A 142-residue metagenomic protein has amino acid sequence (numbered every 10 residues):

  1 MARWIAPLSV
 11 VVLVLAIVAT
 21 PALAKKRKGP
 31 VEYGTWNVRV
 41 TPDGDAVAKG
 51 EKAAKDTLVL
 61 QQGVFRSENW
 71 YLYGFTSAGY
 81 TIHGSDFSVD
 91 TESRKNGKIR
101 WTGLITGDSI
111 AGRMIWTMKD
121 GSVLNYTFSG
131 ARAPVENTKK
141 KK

Functional and structural regions predicted by a protein language model:
M1-S9: Bacterial N-terminal signal peptides that target proteins for export
R3, L15-V18: A detector of low-complexity, intrinsically disordered, Ser/Thr/Gly/Pro/Ala-rich segments
L8-A16: Bacterial N-terminal signal peptides
T20-A24: Sec/Tat signal peptide C-region and signal peptidase I cleavage site
K25-I105, R113-K141: Central antiparallel beta-sheet cores of small beta-barrel/beta-sandwich binding domains
